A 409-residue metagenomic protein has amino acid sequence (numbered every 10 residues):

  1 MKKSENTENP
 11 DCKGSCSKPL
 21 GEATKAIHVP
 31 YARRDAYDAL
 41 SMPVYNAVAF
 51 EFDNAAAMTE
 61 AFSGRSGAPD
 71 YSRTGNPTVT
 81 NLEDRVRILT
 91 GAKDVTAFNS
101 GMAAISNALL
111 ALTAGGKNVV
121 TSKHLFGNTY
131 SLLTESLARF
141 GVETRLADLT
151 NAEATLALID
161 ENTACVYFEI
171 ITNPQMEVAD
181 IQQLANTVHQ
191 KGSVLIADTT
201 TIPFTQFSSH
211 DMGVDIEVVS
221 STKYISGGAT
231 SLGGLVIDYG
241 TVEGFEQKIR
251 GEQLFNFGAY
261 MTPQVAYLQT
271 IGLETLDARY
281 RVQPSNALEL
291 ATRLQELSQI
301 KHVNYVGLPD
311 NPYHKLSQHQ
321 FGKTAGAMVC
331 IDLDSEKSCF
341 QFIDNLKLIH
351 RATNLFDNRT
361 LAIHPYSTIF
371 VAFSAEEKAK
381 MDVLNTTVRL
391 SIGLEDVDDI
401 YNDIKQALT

Functional and structural regions predicted by a protein language model:
M1-C12, T134, E143, R279 (+2 more regions): PLP-dependent enzyme catalytic core of the Aspartate aminotransferase-like
K2-N76, V388: N-terminal "arm"/small-domain region of PLP-dependent enzymes with the aminotransferase-like
N6-P19, A23-A32, V95-Q299, N304: Conserved PLP-enzyme active-site core in the AAT-like
Y31-R33, N46-F52, K223, T275 (+5 more regions): Glycine-rich beta-alpha junction loops
A49, N54-A103, N128-E135: Conserved N-terminal alpha-helix of the aminotransferase class I/II PLP-enzyme fold
E51-A55, E243-G244, L276, E336-C339 (+2 more regions): Short, acidic Gly/Pro/Ser/Thr-rich loop/turn segments
G67, K93, L232, V265 (+3 more regions): Short amphipathic alpha-helical segments
H302-V388, I392: Conserved C-terminal alpha-helix-loop-beta "cap" of PLP-dependent enzymes that closes/shapes the active-site mouth
